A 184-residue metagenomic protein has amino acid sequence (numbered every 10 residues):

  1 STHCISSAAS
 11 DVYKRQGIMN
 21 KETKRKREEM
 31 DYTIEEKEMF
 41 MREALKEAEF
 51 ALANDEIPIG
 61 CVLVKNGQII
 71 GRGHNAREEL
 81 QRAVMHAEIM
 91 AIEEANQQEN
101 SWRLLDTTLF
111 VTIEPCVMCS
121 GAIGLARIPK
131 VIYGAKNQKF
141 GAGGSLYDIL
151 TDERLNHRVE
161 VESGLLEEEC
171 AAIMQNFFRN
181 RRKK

Functional and structural regions predicted by a protein language model:
S1-Q16: Single conserved hydrophobic/aromatic residue that forms the stacking wall/gate of nucleotide- or nucleobase-binding
A9, A44, A48-A51, C61 (+4 more regions): Small-residue (primarily alanine) positions within well-ordered alpha-helices, especially packing/interaction faces
N20-N54, W102, P115-K184: Zinc-dependent deaminase
I34, R77-E78: A short, polar/acidic, helix/strand-boundary loop motif
D55-I59, L105: Short, basic and Ser/Thr-rich N-terminal targeting/leader segments
I59-G67: Short beta-strand scaffold segments in enzyme catalytic cores
I70-R77: Short beta->alpha transition motifs characteristic of CBS
Q81-M85, I89-A122: Helix-adjacent hinge/juxtasegments
